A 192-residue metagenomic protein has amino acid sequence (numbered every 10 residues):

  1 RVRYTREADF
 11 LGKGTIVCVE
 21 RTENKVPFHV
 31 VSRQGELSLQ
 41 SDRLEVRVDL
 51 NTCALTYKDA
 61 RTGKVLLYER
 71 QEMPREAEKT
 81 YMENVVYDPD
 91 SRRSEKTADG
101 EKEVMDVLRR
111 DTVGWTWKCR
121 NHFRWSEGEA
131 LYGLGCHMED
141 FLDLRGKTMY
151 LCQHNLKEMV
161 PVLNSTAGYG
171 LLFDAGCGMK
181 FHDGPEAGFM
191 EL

Functional and structural regions predicted by a protein language model:
R1-L39, R75-E78: A low-complexity, Ser/Thr/Gly/Pro-enriched, surface-exposed linker/loop concept that marks segments flanking
V31-L192: Catalytic and substrate-binding clefts that recognize carbohydrates or anionic sugar/phosphate headgroups
